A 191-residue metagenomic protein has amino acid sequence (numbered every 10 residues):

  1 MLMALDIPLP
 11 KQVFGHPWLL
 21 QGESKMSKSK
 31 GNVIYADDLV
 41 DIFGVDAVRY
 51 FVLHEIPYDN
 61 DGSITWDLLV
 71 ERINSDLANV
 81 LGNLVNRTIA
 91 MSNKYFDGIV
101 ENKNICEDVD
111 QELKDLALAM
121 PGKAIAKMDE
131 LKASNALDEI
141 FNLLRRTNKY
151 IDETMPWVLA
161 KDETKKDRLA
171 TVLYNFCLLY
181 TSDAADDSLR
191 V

Functional and structural regions predicted by a protein language model:
M1-D67: Alpha-helical recognition segments enriched in aromatics with Gly/Pro capping that present substrate-recognition
G22, D59-D61, L81, K149-E153 (+1 more regions): Short acidic/His/Gly/Ser-rich catalytic and metal-binding motifs that mark active-site loops of diverse hydrolases
K28, L39-D41, L69-V80, I105 (+4 more regions): Secondary-structure capping and boundary motifs in well-ordered enzyme cores
D41, R49-L53, N83-N86, A90-N93: Generic alpha-helical structural context detector
D61-W66, A119-A126: Short, charged/polar, low-complexity loop and linker segments that flank or interrupt alpha-helical bundles
V85-A124, L144, N148-K165, L169: Conserved, charged catalytic cores of large soluble enzymes
Y180-D187: Conserved small/polar residues in nucleotide/adenosyl-binding loops
L189-V191: N-terminal low-complexity segments that are often proline-rich with Ser/Thr-Pro
